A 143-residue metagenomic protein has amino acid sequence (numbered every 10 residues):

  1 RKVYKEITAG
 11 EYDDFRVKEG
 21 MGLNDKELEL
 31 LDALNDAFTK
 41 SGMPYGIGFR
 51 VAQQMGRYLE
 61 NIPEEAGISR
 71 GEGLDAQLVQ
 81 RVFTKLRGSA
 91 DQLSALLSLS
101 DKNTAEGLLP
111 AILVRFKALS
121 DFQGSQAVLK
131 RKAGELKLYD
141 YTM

Functional and structural regions predicted by a protein language model:
R1-M143: C-terminal regulatory/interaction module of P-loop NTP-utilizing enzymes
